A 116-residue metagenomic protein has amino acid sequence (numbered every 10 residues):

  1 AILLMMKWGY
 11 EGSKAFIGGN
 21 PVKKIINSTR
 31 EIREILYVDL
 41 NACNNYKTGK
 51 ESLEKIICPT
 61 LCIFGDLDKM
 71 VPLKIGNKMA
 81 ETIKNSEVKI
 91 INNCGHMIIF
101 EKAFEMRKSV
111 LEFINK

Functional and structural regions predicted by a protein language model:
A1-K55: Conserved alpha/beta-hydrolase catalytic His-Asp/Glu region
K47, K69-M70, M97-E101: A short, basic/aromatic alpha-helical/loop segment that forms part of the nucleotidyl-sugar donor-binding site
E51, K74-K78, E101-F104: Generic recognition of short, well-ordered alpha-helical segments
S52, P59-L61, K84-E87: Structural signature of beta-strand start/N-cap positions in the alpha/beta core of ABC transporter nucleotide-binding
K55, T82, F100: Conserved catalytic core of Hanks-type protein kinase domains
I56, C62-F64, D68: Short beta-strand/loop motif that positions the catalytic acidic residue of the alpha/beta-hydrolase fold
C58, P72-E81: Short alpha-helix in the alpha/beta-hydrolase fold that links the catalytic acid
S86-K116: Catalytic active-site module of serine/aspartate enzymes centered on a nucleophile-bearing elbow/loop
